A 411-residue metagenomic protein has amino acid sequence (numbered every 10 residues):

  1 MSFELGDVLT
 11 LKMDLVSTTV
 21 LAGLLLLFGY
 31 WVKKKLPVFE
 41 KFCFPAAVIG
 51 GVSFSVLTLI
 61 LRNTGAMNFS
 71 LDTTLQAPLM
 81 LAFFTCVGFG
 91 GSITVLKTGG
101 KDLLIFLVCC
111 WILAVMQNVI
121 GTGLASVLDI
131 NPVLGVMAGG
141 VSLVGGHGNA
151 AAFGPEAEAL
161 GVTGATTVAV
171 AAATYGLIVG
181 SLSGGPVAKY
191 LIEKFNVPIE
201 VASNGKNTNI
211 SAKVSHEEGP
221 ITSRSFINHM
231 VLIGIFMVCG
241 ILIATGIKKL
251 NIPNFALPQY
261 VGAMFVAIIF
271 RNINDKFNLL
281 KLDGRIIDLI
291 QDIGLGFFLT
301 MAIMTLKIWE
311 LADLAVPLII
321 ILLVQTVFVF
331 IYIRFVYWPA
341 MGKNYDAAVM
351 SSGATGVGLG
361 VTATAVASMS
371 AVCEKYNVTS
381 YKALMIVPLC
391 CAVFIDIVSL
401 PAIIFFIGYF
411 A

Functional and structural regions predicted by a protein language model:
D7-V16, V38-F44, A66-Q76, T163-A172 (+3 more regions): Interfacial loop-to-helix junctions that mark the boundaries of transmembrane helices in multi-pass membrane
T10-L24, S70-F83, V133-G140, N254-V266 (+3 more regions): Structural signature of hydrophobic alpha-helical transmembrane segments
L25, V52-L59, D72-G100, M264-N274 (+1 more regions): Hydrophobic transmembrane alpha-helices of secondary-active transporters and Na+-translocating membrane complexes
L25-L26, L177-G185, K189-K276: Membrane-embedded hairpin module used as a gating/binding unit in multi-pass transport and secretion proteins
L27-E40, C86-T98, V187-A188, I269-L282 (+1 more regions): C-terminal ends of transmembrane helices
P78, S92-T122, L289, M304-R334: Entry/N-cap segments of selected transmembrane alpha helices and their immediately preceding amphipathic helices
G123-I130, A173-K213, V327, F335-Y345 (+1 more regions): Juxtamembrane and boundary regions of transmembrane helices in multi-pass small-molecule transporters and channels
L124-G164, V168, Y175, V179 (+3 more regions): Alpha-helical membrane segments and immediately flanking helix-loop junctions that form or couple to the substrate/ion
